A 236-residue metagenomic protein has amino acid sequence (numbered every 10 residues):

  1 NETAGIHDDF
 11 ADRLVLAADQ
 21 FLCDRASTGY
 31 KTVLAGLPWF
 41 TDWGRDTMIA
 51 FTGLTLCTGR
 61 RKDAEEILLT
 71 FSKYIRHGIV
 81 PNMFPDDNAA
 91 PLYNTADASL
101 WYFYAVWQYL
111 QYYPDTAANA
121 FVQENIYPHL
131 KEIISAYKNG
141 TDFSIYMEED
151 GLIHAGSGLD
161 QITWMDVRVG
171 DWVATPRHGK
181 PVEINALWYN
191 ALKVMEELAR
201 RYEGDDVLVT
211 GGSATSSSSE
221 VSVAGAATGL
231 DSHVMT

Functional and structural regions predicted by a protein language model:
N1-T236: Acidic, mature catalytic/reactive cores of soluble proteins
